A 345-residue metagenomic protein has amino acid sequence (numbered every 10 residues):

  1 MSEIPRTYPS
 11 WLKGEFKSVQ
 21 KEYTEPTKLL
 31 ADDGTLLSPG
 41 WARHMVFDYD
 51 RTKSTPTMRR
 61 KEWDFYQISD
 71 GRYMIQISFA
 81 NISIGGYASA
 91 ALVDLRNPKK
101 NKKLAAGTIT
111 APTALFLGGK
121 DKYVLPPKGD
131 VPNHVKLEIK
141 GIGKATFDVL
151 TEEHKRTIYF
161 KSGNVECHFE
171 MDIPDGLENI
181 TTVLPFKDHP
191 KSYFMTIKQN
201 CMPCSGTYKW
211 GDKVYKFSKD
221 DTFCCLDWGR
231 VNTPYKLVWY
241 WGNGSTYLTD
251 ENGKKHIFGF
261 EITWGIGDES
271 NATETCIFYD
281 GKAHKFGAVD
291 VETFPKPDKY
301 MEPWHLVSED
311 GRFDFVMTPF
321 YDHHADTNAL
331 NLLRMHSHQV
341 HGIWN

Functional and structural regions predicted by a protein language model:
S2-N345: Structured soluble/peripheral alpha/beta segments that form catalytic or ligand/cofactor-binding pockets
